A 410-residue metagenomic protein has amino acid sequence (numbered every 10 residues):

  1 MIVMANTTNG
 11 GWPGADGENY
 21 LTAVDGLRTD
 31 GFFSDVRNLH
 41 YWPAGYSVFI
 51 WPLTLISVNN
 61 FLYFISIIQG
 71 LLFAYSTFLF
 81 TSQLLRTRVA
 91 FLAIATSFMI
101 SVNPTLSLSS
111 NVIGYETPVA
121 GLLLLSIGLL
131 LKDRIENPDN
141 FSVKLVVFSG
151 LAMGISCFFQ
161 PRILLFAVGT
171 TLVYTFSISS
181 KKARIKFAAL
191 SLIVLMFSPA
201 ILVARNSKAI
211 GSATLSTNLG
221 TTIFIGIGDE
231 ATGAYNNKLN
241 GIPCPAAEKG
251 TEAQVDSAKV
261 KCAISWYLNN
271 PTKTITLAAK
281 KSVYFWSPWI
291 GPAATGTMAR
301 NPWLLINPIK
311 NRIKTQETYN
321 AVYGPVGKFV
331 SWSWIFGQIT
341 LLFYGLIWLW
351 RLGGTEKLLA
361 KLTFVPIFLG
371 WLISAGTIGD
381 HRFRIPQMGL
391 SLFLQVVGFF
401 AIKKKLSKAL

Functional and structural regions predicted by a protein language model:
M4-F33, F187-K261, S265: Juxtamembrane membrane-water interface segments immediately following transmembrane helices in multi-pass
W12-A15, Y41, I65-L72, F98-L125 (+3 more regions): Multi-pass, polyprenyl lipid-linked donor-dependent membrane glycosyltransferases
D16-G26, R37-V58: Short hydrophobic/aromatic helix or loop-helix immediately within or flanking a transmembrane segment in polytopic
H40, A44-V48, I56-Y75, I94 (+3 more regions): Loop-to-helix entry region of an early transmembrane alpha helix in multi-pass inner-membrane enzymes
N60-F64, K281-T363, I367: Membrane-interface anchor segments at the N-terminal boundary of transmembrane helices in multi-pass membrane enzymes
F64-T87, L125, L129, T340-I347: Transmembrane-helix motifs of polytopic, lipid-linked glycan transferases
S97, K144-Q160, T170-T171, V194-F197 (+1 more regions): Membrane-interface alpha helices of multi-pass inner-membrane proteins
L124-F148, S156, Y174-I178, F399 (+1 more regions): Membrane-interface transmembrane helices that cradle and orient dolichyl/undecaprenyl
